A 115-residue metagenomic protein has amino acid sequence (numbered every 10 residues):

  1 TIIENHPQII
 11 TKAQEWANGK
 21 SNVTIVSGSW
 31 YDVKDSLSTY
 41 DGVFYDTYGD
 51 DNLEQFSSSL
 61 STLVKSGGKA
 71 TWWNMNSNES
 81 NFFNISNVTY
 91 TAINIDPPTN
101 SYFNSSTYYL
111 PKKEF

Functional and structural regions predicted by a protein language model:
T1-I3, V26, T71, T91: Hydrophobic/aromatic beta-strand patches that form the interior of the parallel beta-sheet core in alpha/beta enzyme
I3-S38, D50-D51: S-adenosyl-L-methionine
Q8-K12, W16, G49-F115: C-terminal substrate-binding/active-site "lid" region of AdoMet-derived donor-dependent transferases
T39-T47: Short SAM/SAH-binding signature in class I
